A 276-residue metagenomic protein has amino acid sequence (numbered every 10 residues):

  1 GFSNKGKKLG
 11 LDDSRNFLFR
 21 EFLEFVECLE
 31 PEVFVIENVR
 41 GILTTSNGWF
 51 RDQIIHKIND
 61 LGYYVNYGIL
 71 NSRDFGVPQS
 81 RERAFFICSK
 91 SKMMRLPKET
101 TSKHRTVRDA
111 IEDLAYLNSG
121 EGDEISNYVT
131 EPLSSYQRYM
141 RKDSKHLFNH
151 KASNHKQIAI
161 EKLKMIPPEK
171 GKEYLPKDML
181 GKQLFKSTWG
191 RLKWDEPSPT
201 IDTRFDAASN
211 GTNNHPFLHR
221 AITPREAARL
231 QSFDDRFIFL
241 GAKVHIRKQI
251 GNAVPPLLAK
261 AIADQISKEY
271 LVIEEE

Functional and structural regions predicted by a protein language model:
G1, K5, F25, F233-R236 (+1 more regions): Generic N-terminal helix/loop capping motif
F2-K182: Class I S-adenosyl-L-methionine
S135-E276: C-terminal target-recognition/interaction regions appended to catalytic cores
